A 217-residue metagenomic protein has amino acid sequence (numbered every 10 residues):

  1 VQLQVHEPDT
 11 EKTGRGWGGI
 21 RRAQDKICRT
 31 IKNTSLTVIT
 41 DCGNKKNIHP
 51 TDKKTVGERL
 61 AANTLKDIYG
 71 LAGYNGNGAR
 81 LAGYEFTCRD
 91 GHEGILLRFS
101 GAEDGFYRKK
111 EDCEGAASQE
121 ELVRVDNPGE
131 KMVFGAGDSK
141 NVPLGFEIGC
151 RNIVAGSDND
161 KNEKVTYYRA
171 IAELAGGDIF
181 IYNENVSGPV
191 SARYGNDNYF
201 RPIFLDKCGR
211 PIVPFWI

Functional and structural regions predicted by a protein language model:
V1-R59: Conserved, well-structured interaction surfaces
Q2-Q4, V38-T40, F99-G101, N183-N185 (+1 more regions): Active-site proximal loops enriched in glycine and acidic residues that flank catalytic Cys/His/Asp and coordinate
H6, C42, K66, E103 (+1 more regions): Short loop/turn segments at secondary-structure transitions that flank enzyme active sites
A23-D25, R80-E85, Y168-R169, D178-Y182: Generic recognition of flexible, low-complexity loop/linker segments
D25-C28, L97-A102, A192: Domain-wide signal for the mature, well-folded portions of proteins, strongly enriched in nucleus-encoded organellar
R29-K32, L65, D197: Hydrophobic alpha-helix feature that most strongly marks membrane-spanning transmembrane helices and their immediate
T55, A62, K66-V133: Surface beta-strand/loop "capping" patches
A102-I217: C-terminal beta-sandwich/jelly-roll accessory domains of carbohydrate-active enzymes
